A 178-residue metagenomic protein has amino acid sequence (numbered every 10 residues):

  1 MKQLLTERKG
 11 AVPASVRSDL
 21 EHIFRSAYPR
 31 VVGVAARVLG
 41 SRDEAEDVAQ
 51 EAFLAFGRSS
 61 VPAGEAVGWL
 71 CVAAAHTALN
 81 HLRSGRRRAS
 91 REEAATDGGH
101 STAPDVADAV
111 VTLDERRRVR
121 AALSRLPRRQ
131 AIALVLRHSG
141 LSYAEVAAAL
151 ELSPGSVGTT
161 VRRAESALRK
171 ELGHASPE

Functional and structural regions predicted by a protein language model:
K2-A14, S18-D19, S90, A149 (+1 more regions): C-terminal edge and immediately downstream basic/flexible tail or linker adjoining helix-turn-helix-like DNA-binding
P13-A14, Q50-V67, S84-R86: Sigma70-family region 2
S15-S18, H22, R88-A89, E93-S124: Acidic, proline/glycine-rich intrinsically disordered inter-domain spacer in sigma factors
E21-R42, F53, C71, L123 (+1 more regions): Amphipathic, Lys/Arg- and hydrophobic-enriched alpha-helical face
E65, A75-L79, L150-A175: DNA-recognition helix of helix-turn-helix
E65, V72-E93, V111-T112: Arg/Lys-rich amphipathic alpha helix in sigma70-family domain 2
S124, R128-R129, S139-T159, S166: Helix-turn-helix DNA-binding module
A133-R137: A short pre-motif secondary-structure segment
